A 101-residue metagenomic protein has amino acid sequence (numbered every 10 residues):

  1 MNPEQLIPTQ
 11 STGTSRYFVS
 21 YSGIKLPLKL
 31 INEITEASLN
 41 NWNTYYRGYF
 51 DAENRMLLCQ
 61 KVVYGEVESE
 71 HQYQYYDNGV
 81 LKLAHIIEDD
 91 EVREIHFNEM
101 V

Functional and structural regions predicted by a protein language model:
M1-V101: Buried hydrophobic residues that stabilize the cores of well-folded domains
